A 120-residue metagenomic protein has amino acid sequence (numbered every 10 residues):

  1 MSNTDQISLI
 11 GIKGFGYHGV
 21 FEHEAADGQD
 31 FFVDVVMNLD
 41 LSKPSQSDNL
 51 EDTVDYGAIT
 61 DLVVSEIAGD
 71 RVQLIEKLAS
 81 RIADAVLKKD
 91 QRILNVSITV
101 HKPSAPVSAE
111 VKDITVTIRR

Functional and structural regions predicted by a protein language model:
M1-R120: N-terminal, polar/charged subdomain of small-to-medium soluble alpha/beta proteins
